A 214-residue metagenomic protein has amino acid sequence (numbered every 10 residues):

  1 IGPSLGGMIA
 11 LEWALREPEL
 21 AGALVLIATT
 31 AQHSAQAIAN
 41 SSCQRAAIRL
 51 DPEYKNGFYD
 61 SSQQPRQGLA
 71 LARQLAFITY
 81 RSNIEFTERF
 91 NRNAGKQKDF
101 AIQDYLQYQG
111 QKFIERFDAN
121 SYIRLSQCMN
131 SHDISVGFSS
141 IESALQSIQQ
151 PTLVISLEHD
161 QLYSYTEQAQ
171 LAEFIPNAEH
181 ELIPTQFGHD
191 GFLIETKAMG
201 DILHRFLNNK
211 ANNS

Functional and structural regions predicted by a protein language model:
G2-P3, L157: Conserved alpha/beta-hydrolase "nucleophile elbow" surrounding the catalytic nucleophile
G7-P18, L24: Short glycine-enriched nucleophile-adjacent loop and the immediately C-terminal alpha-helix near the catalytic center
L20-G22, L26-K112: Alpha/beta-hydrolase-fold enzymes
Y108-Q109, R124-A144: Active-site nucleophile elbow and catalytic-triad environment of alpha/beta-hydrolase enzymes
K112, S131-D133, E158-Y163: Acidic catalytic loop of the alpha/beta-hydrolase fold
G137-E142, Q150-P151, Q161-E173: Short alpha-helix in the alpha/beta-hydrolase fold that links the catalytic acid
I148, V154-S156: Short beta-strand/loop motif that positions the catalytic acidic residue of the alpha/beta-hydrolase fold
A169-Q170, N177-S214: Catalytic active-site module of serine/aspartate enzymes centered on a nucleophile-bearing elbow/loop
